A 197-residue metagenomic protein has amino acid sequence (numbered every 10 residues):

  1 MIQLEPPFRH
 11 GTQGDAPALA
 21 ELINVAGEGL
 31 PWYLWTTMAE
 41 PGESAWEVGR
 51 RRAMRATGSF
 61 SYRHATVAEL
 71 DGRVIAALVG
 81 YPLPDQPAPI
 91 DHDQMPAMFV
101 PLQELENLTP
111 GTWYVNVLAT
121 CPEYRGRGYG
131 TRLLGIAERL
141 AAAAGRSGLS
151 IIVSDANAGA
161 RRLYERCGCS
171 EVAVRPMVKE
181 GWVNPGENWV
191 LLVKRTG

Functional and structural regions predicted by a protein language model:
P7-L22, G29-L34: A short beta-loop-alpha structural element at the N-terminal edge of CoA-dependent acyl/N-acetyltransferase catalytic
G27-A53, H64, I90, F99: Conserved GNAT-fold acetyl-CoA-binding loop/helix
M54-V67, L83-A88, Y114: A short helix-loop-beta-strand connector motif used in the catalytic cores of GNAT acetyltransferases and, in some
V67, R73-P82, Y114, A119: Conserved beta-strand in the GNAT
P82-V117, K179-E180: Conserved acyl-donor/pantetheine-binding loop and adjacent beta-alpha core of acyl/acetyltransferases and related
A97-V100, S147-S150, S154-R161, E165-C167 (+1 more regions): C-terminal "cap" of GNAT-fold acetyltransferases
G111-V115, R125, L134, A141-I152: Conserved GNAT acetyl-CoA-binding A-motif
T120, G126-A143, R162-R166: Conserved acetyl-CoA-binding loop-helix of GNAT-fold acetyltransferases
